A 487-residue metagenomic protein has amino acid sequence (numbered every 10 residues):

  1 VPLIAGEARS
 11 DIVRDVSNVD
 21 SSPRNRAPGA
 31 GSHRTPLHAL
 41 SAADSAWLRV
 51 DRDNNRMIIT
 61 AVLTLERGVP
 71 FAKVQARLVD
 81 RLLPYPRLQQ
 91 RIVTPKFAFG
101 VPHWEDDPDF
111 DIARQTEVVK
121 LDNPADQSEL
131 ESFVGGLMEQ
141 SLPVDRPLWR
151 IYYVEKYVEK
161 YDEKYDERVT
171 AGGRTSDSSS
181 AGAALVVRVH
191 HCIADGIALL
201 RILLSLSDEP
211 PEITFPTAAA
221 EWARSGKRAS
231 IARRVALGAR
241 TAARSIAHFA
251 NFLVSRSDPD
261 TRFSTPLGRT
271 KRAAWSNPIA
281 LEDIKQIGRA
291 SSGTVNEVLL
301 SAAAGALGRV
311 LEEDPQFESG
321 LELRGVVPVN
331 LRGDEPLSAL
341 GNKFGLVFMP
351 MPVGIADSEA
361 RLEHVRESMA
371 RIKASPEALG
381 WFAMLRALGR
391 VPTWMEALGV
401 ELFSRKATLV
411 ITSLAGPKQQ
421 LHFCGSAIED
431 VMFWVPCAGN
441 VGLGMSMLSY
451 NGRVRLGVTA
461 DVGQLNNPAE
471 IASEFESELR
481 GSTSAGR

Functional and structural regions predicted by a protein language model:
L3, D11-A43, V50-R52, R56-V441 (+2 more regions): Soluble acyl-CoA-dependent acyltransferase catalytic core bearing the H(X)4D motif
